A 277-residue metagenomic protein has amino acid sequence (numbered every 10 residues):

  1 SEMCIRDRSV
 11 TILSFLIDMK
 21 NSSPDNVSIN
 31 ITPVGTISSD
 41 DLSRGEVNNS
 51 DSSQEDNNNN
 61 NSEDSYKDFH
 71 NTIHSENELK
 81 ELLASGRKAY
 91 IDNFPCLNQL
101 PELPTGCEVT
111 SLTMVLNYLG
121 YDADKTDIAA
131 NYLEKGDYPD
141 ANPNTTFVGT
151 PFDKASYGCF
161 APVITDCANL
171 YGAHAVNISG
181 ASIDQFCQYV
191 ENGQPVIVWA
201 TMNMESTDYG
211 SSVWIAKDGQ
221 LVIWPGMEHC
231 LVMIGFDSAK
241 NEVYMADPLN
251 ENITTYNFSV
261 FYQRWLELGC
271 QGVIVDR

Functional and structural regions predicted by a protein language model:
M3-I5: Short, small-residue-biased leader/transition segments that mark boundaries at the very start of proteins
S9-D166, M202-M204, G210-W214, W224: Active-site-adjacent structural segments surrounding the nucleophilic cysteine of cysteine proteases and isopeptidases
N30, I215-P225, L231-R277: Noncatalytic regulatory segments and standalone regulatory/sensor domains
T110-D122, N131-K135, C167-H174, Q188-N192 (+3 more regions): Structured segments of extracytoplasmic/periplasmic soluble domains in secreted or envelope-associated proteins
F147-D153, Y189-S212, V260-R277: Repeat-unit-sized solenoid/scaffold elements
F152-D184, Q188-N192, V196: Mid-length scaffold segments of soluble, non-membrane domains
G180-A246: Active-site-adjacent substructure of cysteine-protease-like catalytic cores
